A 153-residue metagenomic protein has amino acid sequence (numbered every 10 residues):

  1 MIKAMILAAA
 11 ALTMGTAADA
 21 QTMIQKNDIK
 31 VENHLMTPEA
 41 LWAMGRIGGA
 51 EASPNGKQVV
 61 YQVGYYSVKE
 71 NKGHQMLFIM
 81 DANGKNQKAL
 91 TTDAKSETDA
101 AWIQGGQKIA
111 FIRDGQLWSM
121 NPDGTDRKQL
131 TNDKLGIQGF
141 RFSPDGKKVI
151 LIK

Functional and structural regions predicted by a protein language model:
M5-G15: Bacterial N-terminal signal peptides
A18-T22: Boundary at the C-terminal end of the N-terminal hydrophobic targeting segment
M23-R46, K72, M80-S96, M120-G136: Multi-bladed beta-propeller domains
E39-Q75: Beta-strand-rich domains and repeat architectures in extracellular enzymes and scaffolds, especially beta-propellers
S53, I103-G105, S143: Structural WD40 beta-propeller signal
G56-V60, L90, G106-A110, G146-I150: Hydrophobic beta-strand positions that form the internal "hydrophobic ladder" of WD40/Gbeta-like beta-propeller blades
R113-K153: Asp-box/WD-like beta-propeller blade repeats and closely related beta-sheet repeat scaffolds
